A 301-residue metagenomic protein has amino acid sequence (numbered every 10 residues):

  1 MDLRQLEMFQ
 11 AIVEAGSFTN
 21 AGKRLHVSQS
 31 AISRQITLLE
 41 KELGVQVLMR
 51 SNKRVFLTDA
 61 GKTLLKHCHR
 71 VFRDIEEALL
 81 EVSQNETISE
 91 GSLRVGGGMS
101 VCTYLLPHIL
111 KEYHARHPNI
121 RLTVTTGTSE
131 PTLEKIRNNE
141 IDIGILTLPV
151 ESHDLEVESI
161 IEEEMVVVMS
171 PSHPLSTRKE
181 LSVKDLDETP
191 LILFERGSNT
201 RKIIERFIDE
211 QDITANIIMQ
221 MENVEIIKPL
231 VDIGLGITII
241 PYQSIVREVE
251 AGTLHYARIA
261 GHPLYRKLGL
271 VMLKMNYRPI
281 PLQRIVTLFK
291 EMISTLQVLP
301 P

Functional and structural regions predicted by a protein language model:
A11-S28: Short helix-boundary/capping micro-motifs
L39-E40, Y113: Conserved amphipathic alpha-helical core elements
E40-D59: A short LG(V/I)-centered, amphipathic sequence patch enriched for acidic residue(s) preceding the LG motif
E90-H153, T214: Central regulatory/effector-binding core of bacterial HTH transcription factors
L105, H255-V298: A late-sequence structural motif
T128-I141, L146-T147, T200-H255: Hydrophobic hinge/microswitch elements
S152-S159, E163, R178, E225-K274: Beta-alpha-beta core module
S176, P190-Q211, R278-T287, M292-P301: Secondary-structure junction motif
